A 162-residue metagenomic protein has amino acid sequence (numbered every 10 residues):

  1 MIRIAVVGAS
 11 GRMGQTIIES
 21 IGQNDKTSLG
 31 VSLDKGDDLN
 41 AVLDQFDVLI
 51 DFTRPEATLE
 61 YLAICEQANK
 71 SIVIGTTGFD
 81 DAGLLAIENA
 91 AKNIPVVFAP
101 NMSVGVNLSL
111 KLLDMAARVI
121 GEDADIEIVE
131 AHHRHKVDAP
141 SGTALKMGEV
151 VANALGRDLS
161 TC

Functional and structural regions predicted by a protein language model:
M1-I18, A117-C162: Active-site-lining helix/loop region of Rossmann-like oxidoreductase modules
V7, F52-T53, G75-T76, A99 (+1 more regions): Structural motif
Q15, S20-N40: NAD(P)-binding Rossmann-fold cofactor-contacting core
I17, L43, L85, S109 (+1 more regions): Short, well-ordered secondary-structure micro-motifs
V42, V48, F52-G75, D81-N89: Rossmann-fold NAD(P) dinucleotide-binding segment
L62-A63, T76-F98, V104-A116: Rossmann-fold NAD(P)-binding glycine/threonine-rich loop
